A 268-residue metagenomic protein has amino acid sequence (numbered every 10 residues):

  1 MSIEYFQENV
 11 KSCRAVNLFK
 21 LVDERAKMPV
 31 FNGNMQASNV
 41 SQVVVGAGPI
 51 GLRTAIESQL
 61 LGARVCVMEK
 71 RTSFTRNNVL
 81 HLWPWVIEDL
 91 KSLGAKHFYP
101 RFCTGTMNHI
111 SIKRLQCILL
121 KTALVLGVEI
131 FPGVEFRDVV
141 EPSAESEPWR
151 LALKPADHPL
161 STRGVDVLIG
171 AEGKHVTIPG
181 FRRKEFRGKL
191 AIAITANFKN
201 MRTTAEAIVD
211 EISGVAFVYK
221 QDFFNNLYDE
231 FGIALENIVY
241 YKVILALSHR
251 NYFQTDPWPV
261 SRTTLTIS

Functional and structural regions predicted by a protein language model:
S2-F6, R25-M28, I50, S92: A broad, low-specificity signal for short, low-complexity segments enriched in glycine/proline and polar/charged
I3-K20, D89-H97, T104-P179: Feature captures the FAD/FMN-dependent oxidoreductase FAD-binding
L18-M68: N-terminal Rossmann-like FAD-binding beta1-loop-alpha1 element of flavoenzymes
F31-M35, Q42, T54-E57, R64 (+9 more regions): Beta-strand elements of modular eukaryotic interaction domains
M35-V40, I50, L60-L61, K70-N108 (+1 more regions): N-terminal FAD cofactor-binding segment of flavoenzymes
C66-M68, F131, I169, I194: Hydrophobic/aromatic beta-strand patches that form the interior of the parallel beta-sheet core in alpha/beta enzyme
F74, H81, T106, E135 (+4 more regions): Generic preference for flexible, low-structure residues
A171-S268: Conserved FAD-binding catalytic core of PHBH/FMO-like flavoproteins
